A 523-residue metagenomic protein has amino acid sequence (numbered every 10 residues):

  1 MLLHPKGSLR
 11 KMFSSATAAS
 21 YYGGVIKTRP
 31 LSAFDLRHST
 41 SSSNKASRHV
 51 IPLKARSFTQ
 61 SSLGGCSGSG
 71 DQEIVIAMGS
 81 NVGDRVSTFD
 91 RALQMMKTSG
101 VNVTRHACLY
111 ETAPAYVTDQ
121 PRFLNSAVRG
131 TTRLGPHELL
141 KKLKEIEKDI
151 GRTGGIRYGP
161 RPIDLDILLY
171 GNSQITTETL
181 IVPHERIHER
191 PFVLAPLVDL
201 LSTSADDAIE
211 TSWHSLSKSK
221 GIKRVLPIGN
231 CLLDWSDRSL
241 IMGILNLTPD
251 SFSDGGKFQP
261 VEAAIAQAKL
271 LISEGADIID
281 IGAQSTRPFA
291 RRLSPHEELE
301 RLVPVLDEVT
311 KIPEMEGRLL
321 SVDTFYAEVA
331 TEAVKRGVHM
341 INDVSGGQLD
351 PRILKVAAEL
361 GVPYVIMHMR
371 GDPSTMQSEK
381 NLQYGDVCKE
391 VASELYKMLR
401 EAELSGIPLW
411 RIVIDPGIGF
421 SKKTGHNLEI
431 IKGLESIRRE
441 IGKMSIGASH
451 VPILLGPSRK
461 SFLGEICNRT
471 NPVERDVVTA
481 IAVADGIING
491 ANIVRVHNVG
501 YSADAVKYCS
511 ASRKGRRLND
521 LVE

Functional and structural regions predicted by a protein language model:
M1-G68: N-terminal mitochondrial targeting presequence
R48-V101, A107-A113: N-terminal beta1-alpha1 ligand-phosphate binding loop
R85-S87, L134-L140: Short, conserved charged micro-motifs
R105-L134, A283-L293: Short, charge-patterned binding micro-sites
A115-R122, H137-L140, K144-N230: Flexible, gly/pro- and Lys/Arg-enriched active-site loops
S236, S251-A266, T286-L320, T324-E328 (+4 more regions): Active-site-adjacent loop and "lid" segments of alpha/beta metabolic enzymes
A266-Q284, N489: Catalytic domains of carbohydrate-active enzymes, especially glycoside hydrolases
